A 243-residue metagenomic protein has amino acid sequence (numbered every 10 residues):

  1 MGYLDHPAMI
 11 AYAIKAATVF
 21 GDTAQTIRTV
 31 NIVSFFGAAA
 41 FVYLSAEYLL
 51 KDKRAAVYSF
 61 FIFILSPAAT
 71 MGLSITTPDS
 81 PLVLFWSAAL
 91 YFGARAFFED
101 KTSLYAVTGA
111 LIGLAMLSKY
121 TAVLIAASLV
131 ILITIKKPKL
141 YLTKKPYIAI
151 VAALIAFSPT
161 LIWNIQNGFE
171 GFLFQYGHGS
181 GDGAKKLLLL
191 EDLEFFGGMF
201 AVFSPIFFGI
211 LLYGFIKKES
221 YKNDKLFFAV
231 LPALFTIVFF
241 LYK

Functional and structural regions predicted by a protein language model:
M1-A13, G21-Q25, G168: Extracytoplasmic catalytic/substrate-binding loops of multi-pass membrane glycan-assembly enzymes
Q25, T29-L50, L65, A88-F92: Transmembrane-helix motifs of polytopic, lipid-linked glycan transferases
F41-L44, I62, P81-F98, L104-I112: Specific aromatic-rich, kink-prone transmembrane helix
Y48-K53, A89-Y105, Y213-Y221: Membrane-interface transmembrane helices that cradle and orient dolichyl/undecaprenyl
R54, R95-G113, T143-Y147, V151 (+1 more regions): Short hydrophobic alpha-helices at membrane interfaces in multi-pass membrane enzymes
A56-I64, I112, M116, V130: Short helix- or helix-capping micro-motifs that position conserved polar/aromatic residues at function-defining sites
A68-P81: Short acidic/glycine- and proline-prone juxtamembrane loop motifs at membrane-interface regions of multi-pass membrane
L114, A126-K225: Transmembrane-lumen/periplasm boundary regions of multi-pass, lipid-linked membrane glycan transferases
